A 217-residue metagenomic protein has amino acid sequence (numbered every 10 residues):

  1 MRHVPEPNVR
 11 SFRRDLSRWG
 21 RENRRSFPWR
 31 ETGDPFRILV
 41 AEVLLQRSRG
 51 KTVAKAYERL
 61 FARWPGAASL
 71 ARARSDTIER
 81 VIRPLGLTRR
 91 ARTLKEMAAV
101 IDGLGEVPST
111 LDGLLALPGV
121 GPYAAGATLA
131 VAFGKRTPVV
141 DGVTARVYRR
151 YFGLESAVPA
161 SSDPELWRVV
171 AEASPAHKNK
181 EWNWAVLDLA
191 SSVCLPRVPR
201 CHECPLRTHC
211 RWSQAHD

Functional and structural regions predicted by a protein language model:
M1-P5: Short, contiguous pre-domain boundary segments
E6-N8, R14-H216: Catalytic cores of DNA base-excision repair glycosylases
